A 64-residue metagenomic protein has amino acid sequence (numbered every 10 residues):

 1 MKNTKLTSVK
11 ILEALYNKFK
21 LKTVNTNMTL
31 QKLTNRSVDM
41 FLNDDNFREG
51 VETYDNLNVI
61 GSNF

Functional and structural regions predicted by a protein language model:
M1-I11, K20-T23, Q31, V59-N63: Short Lys/Arg-rich basic patches
L21, N25, M40-D44: Conserved amphipathic alpha-helical interaction elements at protein-protein interfaces in regulatory, energy-coupling
N43-F64: Short, positively charged interaction helices/loops
